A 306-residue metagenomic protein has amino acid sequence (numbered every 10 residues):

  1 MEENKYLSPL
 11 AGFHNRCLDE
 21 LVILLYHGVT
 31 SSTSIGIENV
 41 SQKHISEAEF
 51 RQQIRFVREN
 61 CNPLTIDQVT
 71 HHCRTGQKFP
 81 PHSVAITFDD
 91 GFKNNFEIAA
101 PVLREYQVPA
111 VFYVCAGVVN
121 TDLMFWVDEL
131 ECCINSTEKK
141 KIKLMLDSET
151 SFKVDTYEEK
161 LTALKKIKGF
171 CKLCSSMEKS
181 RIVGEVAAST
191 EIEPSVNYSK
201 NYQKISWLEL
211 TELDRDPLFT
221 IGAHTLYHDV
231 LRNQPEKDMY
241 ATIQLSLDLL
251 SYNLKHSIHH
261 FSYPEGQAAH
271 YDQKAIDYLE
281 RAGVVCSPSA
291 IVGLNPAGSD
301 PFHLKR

Functional and structural regions predicted by a protein language model:
M1-T87, N94, F125-C133, I142-L144 (+3 more regions): C-terminal active-site subregion of NodB/CE4 polysaccharide deacetylases
L24, V29-T30, S83, R104-A269 (+1 more regions): Metal-dependent polysaccharide deacetylase catalytic core of the NodB/CE4 family, i.e., the active-site-bearing domain
Q52, N94, I98, I205-L208: Short, well-structured alpha-helical interface segments that form or flank functional binding sites
R55, D89, A100, L210-T211: Solvent-exposed, non-membrane alpha-helical residues enriched in polar/charged side chains
D89-G91, F96, V102, Y106-V111: Conserved beta-strand->loop/alpha-helix structural units within folded catalytic cores of enzymes with alpha/beta
I98-V102, E209, K274-Y278: A short acidic, amphipathic alpha-helical/loop segment
